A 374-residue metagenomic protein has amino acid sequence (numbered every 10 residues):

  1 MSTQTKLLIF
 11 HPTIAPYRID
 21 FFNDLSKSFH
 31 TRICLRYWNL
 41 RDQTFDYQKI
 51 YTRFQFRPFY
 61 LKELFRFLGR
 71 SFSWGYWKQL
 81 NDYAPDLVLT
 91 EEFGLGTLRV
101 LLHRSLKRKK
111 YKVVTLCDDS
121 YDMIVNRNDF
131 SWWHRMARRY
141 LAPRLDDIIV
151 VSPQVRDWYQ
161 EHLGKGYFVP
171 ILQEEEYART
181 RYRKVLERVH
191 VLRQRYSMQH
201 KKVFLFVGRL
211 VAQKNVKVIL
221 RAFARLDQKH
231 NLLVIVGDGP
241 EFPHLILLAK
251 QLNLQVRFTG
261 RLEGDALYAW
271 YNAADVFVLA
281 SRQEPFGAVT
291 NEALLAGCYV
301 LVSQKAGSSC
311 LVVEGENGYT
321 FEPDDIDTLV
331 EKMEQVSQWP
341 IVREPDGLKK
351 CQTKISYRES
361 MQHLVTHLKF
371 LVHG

Functional and structural regions predicted by a protein language model:
G96, Y111-S131, D147: A short, histidine- and acid-enriched strand-loop-helix "catalytic/donor-clamping" loop that lines the nucleotide-sugar
R138-H190, M198: Donor nucleotide-sugar binding/catalytic pocket of nucleotide-sugar-dependent glycosyltransferases
R193, M198-K214, L220-F223: Conserved donor-binding/catalytic core segment of Leloir-type glycosyltransferases
I246-L262: Nucleotide-activated donor-binding/catalytic signature segment of Leloir-type glycosyltransferases, i.e., the conserved
R261-L262, A269-A274: Short alpha-helical donor nucleotide-sugar binding micro-motif in glycosyltransferases
R282: Aromatic "clamp/platform" in nucleotide-sugar-dependent glycosyltransferases that forms part of the donor/acceptor
Y299-V302: Short hydrophobic beta-strand element within catalytic cores of glycosyltransferases and related nucleotide-activated
I341-L371: A charged, aromatic-enriched C-terminal amphipathic alpha-helix characteristic of glycosyltransferases across folds
